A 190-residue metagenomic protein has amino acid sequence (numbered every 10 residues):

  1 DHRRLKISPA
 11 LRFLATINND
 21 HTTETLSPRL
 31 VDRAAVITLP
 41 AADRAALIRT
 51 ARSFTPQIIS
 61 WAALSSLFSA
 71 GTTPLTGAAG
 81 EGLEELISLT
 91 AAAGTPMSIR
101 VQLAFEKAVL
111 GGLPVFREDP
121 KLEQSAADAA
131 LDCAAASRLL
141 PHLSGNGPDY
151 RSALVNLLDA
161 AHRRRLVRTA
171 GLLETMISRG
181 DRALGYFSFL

Functional and structural regions predicted by a protein language model:
D1-L190: C-terminal regulatory/interaction module of P-loop NTP-utilizing enzymes
